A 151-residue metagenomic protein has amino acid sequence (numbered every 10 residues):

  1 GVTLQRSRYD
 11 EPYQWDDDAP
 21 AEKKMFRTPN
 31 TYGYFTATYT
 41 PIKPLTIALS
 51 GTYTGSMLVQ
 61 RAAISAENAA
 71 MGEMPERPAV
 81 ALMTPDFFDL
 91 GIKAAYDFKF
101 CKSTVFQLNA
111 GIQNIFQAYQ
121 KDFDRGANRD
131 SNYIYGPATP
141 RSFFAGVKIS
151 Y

Functional and structural regions predicted by a protein language model:
G1-A66, Y119: Gram-negative outer-membrane beta-barrel transporters
W15-K24, R77-L82, D130-Y135: Extracellular loop and loop/strand-boundary signature of outer-membrane beta-barrel proteins
F26, T38, A81-M83, K99 (+1 more regions): Residues embedded in well-ordered secondary-structure elements
P29-G33, D86-L90, T104, T139-F143: Residues that define the transmembrane beta-barrel architecture of outer-membrane proteins
P44, Y53-E67, Y96-Y151: C-terminal beta-signal and adjacent terminal beta-strands/loops of Gram-negative outer-membrane beta-barrel proteins
E67-P75: Charged, glycine/proline-rich intrinsically disordered loops and linkers
A79-D89, C101, Y151: Outer-membrane beta-barrel transmembrane domain signature
